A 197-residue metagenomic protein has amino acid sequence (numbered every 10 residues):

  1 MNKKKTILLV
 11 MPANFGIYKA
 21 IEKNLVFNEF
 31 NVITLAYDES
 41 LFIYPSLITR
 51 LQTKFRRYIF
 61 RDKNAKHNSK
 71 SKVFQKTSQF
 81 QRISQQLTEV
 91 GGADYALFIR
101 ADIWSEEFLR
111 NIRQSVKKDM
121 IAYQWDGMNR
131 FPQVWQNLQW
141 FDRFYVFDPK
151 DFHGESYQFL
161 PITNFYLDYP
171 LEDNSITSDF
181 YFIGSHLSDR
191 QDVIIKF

Functional and structural regions predicted by a protein language model:
M1-N2, I7, R110, D119-I121: A generic structural signal for ordered secondary structure
N2-T53, H67-N68, Q75-I83, V90-G91 (+3 more regions): Nucleotide-sugar donor-binding catalytic core of glycosyltransferases
V26, Q85-Y95, S105-M120, Q139: Glycosyltransferases and closely related glycan-assembly transferases that use nucleotide-activated donors
L51-K54, Y58, Q79, S115 (+1 more regions): Compositionally biased, intrinsically disordered low-complexity segments
R56-S69: Aromatic- and Gly/Pro-rich amphipathic surface segment
